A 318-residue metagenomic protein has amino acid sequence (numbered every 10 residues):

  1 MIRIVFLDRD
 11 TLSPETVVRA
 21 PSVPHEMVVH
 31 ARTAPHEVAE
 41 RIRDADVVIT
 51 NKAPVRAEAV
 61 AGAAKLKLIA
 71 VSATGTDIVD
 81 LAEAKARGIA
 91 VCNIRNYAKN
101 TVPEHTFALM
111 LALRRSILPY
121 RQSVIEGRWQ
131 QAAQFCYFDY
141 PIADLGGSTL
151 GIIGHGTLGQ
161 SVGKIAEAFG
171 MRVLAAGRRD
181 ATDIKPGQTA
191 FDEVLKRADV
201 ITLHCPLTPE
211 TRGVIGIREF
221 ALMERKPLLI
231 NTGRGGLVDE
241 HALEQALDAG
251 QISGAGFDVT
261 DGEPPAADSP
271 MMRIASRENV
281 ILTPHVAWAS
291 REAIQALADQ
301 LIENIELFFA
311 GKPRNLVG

Functional and structural regions predicted by a protein language model:
M1-V47, F309: N-terminal glycine-/charge-rich "phosphate-binding" loop or analogous flexible N-terminal tail
V23, C136-R225: Rossmann-like dinucleotide/phosphate-binding beta-alpha-beta segment
A31, S72-A73, I89-N100, G177: Short beta->alpha connector loops at strand-helix junctions that form conserved, small/polar/Pro-enriched
A45, A63, R197-A198, K226: An anion/phosphate-binding loop that grips the pyrophosphate of nucleotide cofactors and donors
A53, T74, D199, H204-L207 (+2 more regions): Short glycine-/small-residue-rich Rossmann-like dinucleotide-binding loops
P54-L66, E210-L229: Rossmann-fold NAD(P) dinucleotide-binding segment
R87, R95-T149: Phosphate-binding beta-alpha-beta segment of Rossmann-like dinucleotide-binding domains, i.e., the NAD(P)
K226, T232-G318: Rossmann-like dinucleotide-binding domain for NAD(H)/NADP(H)
